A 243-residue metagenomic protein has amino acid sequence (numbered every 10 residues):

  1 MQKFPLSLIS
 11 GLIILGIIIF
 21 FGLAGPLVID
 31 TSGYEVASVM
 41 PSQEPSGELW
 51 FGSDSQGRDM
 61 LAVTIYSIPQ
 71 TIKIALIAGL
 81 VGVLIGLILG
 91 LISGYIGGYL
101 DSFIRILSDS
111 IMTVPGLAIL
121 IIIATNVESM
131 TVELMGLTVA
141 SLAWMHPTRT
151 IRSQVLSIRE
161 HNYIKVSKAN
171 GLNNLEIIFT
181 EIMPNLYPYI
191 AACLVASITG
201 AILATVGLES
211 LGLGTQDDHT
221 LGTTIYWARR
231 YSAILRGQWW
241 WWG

Functional and structural regions predicted by a protein language model:
M1-T31, L107, E176, L186-Y187: N-terminal signal-anchor/first transmembrane alpha helix
I13, I19-S55, S210-D218: Hydrophobic alpha-helical transmembrane segments of membrane transport/permease proteins and related membrane-embedded
I18, L91, I121-T125, V139 (+5 more regions): Transmembrane alpha-helix boundary and packing residues in multipass membrane permease domains and related
W50, M60, L84-I85, G94-R149 (+2 more regions): Generic hydrophobic transmembrane alpha-helix motif, especially the helices
M60-Y95: Transmembrane alpha-helix signature in integral membrane proteins
T125-N126, V155, A204-G243: Glycine-rich helix-loop "coupling/hinge" segments at transmembrane-helix boundaries in multipass transporters
T131, L142, P188-A191, V195-I198 (+1 more regions): C-terminal transmembrane helix and the adjacent membrane-cytosol boundary/short C-terminal tail of inner/organellar
